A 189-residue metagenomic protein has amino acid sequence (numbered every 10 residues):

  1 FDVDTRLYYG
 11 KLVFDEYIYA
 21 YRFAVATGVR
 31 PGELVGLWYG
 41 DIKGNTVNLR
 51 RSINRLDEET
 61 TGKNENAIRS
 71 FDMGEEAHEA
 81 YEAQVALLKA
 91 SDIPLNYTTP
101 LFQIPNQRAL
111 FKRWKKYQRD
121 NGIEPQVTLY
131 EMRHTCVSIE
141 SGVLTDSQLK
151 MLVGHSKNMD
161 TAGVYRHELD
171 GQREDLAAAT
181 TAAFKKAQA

Functional and structural regions predicted by a protein language model:
F1-P31, V35: Basic, Lys/Arg- and aromatic-enriched nucleic-acid-binding interface segment
F1-V3, G74-E124: Active-site/catalytic core of tyrosine-dependent DNA strand-transfer enzymes
L7-V13, P105-A109, P125-E131, I139: N-terminal core-binding DNA-recognition domain of tyrosine site-specific recombinases/integrases
Y17, A67, N96-T98, I123 (+1 more regions): Exposed loop/turn and edge beta-strand positions of beta-sandwich/beta-sheet ligand-binding modules
Y19-R22, A26-E33, K116, D120 (+2 more regions): C-terminal catalytic core of tyrosine-transesterase DNA break-rejoin enzymes
G36-A83: Conserved tyrosine-mediated DNA breakage-rejoining catalytic core shared by Y-recombinases
I53-R55, D146, V153-A179: Catalytic-site neighborhood detector that most strongly recognizes the C-terminal catalytic loop/helix of tyrosine
A182-Q188: Intrinsically disordered, low-complexity basic tails/linkers immediately adjacent to helix-turn-helix/homeobox/MYB/SANT
